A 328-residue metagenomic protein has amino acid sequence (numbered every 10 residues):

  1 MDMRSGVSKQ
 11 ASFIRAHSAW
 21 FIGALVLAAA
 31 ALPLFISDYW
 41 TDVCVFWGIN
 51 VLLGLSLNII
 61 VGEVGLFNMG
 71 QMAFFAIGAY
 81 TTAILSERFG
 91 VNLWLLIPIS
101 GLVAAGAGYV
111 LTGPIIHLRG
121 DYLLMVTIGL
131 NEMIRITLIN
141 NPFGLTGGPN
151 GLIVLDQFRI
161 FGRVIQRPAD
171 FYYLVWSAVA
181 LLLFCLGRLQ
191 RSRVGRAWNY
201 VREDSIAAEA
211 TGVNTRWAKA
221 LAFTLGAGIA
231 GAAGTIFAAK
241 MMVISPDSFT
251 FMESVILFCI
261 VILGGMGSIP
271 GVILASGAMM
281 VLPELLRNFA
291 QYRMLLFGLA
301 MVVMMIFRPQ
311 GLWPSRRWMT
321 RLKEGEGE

Functional and structural regions predicted by a protein language model:
M1-E328: Transmembrane alpha-helices and adjacent helix-loop boundaries
